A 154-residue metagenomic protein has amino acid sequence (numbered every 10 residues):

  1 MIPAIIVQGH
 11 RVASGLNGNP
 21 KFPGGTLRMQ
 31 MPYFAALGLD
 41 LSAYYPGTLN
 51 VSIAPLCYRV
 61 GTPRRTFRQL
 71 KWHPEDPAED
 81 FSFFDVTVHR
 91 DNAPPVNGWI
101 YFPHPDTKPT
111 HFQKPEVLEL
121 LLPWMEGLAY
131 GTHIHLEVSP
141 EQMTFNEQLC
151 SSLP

Functional and structural regions predicted by a protein language model:
M1-P77: Anionic-ligand-binding alpha/beta catalytic cores of soluble enzymes and soluble regulatory domains that recognize
H10, I100-T107, C150-P154: A short, sequence-level motif marking secondary-structure junctions
L70-G127: Glycine-rich active-site loops that engage anionic ligands at enzyme catalytic sites
L122, V138-P140: Conserved "cap/hinge" positions at secondary-structure junctions
G131-L136: Loop/turn positions that initiate beta-strands
E141-S152: Short, Lys/Arg- and Gly-enriched loop/turn segments at beta-strand edges
